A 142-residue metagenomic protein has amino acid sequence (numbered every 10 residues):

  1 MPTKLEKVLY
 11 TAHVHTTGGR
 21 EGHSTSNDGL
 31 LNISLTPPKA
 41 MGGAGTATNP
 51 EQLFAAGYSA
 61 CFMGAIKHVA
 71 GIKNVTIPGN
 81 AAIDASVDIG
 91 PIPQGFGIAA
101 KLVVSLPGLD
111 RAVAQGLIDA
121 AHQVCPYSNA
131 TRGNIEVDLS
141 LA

Functional and structural regions predicted by a protein language model:
M1-A56, M63-A142: Extended beta-strand/beta-hairpin segments
